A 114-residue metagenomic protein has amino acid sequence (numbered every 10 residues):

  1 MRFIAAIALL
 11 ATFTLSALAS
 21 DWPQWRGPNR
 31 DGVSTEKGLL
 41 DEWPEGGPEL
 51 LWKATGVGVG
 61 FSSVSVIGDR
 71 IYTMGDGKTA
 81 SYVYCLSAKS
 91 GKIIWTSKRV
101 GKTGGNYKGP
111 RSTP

Functional and structural regions predicted by a protein language model:
M1-R2: N-terminal secretory signal peptides that target proteins for export/translocation
A5-S16: Bacterial N-terminal signal peptides
A17-P114: Noncatalytic, solvent-exposed loop/strand surfaces of beta-propeller-type extracellular/periplasmic domains
